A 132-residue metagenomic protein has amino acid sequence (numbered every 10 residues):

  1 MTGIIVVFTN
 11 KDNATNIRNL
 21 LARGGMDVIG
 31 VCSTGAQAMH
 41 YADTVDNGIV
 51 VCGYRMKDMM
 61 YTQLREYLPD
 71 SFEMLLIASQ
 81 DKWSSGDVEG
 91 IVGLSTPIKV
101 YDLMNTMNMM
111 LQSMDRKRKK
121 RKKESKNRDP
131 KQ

Functional and structural regions predicted by a protein language model:
G3-I5: Conserved hydrophobic helix-helix packing surfaces used for dimerization/oligomerization
V7-F8, C32, V50: Conserved sequence signature across two-component system core domains
N10-G30: Two-component/phosphorelay signaling modules centered on CheY-like receiver
A14, G35-M39, G48-P69, S79-K82: Conserved phosphotransfer microenvironments
T44-V45: Active-site charged/polar residues at nucleotide-handling catalytic sites that mediate phosphoryl, nucleotidyl
Q63, A78-T96, N105: Alpha4 helix (beta4-alpha4-beta5 surface) of REC/receiver domains from two-component response regulators
I98-L111: C-terminal output helix
M114-Q132: CheY-like receiver
